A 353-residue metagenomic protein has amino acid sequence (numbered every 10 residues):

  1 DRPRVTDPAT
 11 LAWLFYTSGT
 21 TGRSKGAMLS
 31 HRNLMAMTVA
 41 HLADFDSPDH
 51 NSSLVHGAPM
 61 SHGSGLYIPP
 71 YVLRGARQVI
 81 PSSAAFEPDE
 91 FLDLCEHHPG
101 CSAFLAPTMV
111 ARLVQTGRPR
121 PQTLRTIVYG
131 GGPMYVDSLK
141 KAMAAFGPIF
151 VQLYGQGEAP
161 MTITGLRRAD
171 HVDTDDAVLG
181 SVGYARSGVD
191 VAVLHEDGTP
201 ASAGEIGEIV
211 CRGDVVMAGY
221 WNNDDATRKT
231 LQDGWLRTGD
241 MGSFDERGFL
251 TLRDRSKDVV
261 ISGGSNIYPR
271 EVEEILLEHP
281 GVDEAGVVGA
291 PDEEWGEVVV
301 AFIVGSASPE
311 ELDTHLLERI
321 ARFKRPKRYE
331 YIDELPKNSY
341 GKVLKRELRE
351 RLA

Functional and structural regions predicted by a protein language model:
D1-Y16, R23, S47-S53: Conserved pre-ATP/AMP-binding loop-to-beta segment of ANL
L11, T17-T20, L54, M60 (+8 more regions): Conserved S/T- and glycine-rich ATP-binding loop of Class I adenylate-forming
A12-V39: Conserved AMP-binding A3 loop
S24-G26, M37-A43, Y67, F91-L92 (+8 more regions): Adenylate-forming
M35-S53, S61-C101, T116: Conserved AMP-binding/adenylation subdomain of ANL enzymes
L73-A76, G100-F104, V114-A177, D190 (+1 more regions): Gly/Ser/Thr-rich phosphate-binding loop
A103, G213, A218-G219, K229 (+3 more regions): AMP-binding/adenylate-forming catalytic core of the ANL superfamily
Y184-G188, E196-T230, I267: Conserved ATP/PPi-binding loop(s) of AMP-dependent carboxylate-activating enzymes
